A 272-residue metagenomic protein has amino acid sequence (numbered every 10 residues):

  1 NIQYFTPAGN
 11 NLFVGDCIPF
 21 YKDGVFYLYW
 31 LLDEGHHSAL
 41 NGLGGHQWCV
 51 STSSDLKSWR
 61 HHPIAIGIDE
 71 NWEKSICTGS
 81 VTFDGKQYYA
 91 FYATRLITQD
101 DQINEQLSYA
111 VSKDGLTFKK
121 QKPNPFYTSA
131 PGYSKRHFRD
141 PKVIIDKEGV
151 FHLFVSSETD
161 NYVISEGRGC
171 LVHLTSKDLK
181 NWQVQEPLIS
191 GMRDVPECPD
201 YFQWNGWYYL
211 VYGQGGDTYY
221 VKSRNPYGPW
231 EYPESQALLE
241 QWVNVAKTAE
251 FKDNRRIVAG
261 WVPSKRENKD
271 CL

Functional and structural regions predicted by a protein language model:
N1-D140, I144-P199, Q203-Q241, D253-L272: Beta-rich carbohydrate-recognition and catalytic domains
N244: Glycine-rich, charged/polar anion/phosphate-binding loops that engage phosphate groups from diverse ligands
K247: Structured, non-membrane catalytic/scaffold regions adjacent to prosthetic-group chemistry
